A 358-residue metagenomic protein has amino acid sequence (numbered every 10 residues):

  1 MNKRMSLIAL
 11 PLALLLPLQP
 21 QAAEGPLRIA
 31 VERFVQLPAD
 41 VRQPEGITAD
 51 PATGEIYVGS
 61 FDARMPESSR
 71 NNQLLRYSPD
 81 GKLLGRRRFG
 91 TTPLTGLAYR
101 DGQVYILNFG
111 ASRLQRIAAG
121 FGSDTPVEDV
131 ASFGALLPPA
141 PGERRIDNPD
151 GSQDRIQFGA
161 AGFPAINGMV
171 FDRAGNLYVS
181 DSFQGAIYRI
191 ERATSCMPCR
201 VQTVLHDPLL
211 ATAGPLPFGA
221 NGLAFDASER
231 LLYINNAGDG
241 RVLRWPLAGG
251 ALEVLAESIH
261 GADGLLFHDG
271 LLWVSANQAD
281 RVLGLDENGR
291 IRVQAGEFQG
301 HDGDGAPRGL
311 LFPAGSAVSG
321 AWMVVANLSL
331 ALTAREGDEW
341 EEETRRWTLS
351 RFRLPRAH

Functional and structural regions predicted by a protein language model:
V31-L37, K82-R88, E128-A131, S152-G159 (+4 more regions): A short beta-strand motif characteristic of beta-propeller blades
D40-T53, R64-N71, F89-Y105, A135-N176 (+6 more regions): Beta-rich, blade/repeat-based domains predominating in secreted/periplasmic proteins but also intracellular
Y57-S60, I106, V179, I234 (+2 more regions): Residue position within the beta-strands of beta-propeller blades
D62-P66, A111-S112, Q184-A186, D239-G240 (+2 more regions): Short glycine/acidic-enriched loop and turn motifs that connect beta-strands
N72-L75, R113-Q115, A186-R189, R241-L243 (+2 more regions): A short loop-to-beta-strand structural motif that recurs across blades of beta-propeller domains
N72-Y77, E339-R356: Beta-propeller blade signature
R76-L84, R100-G102, R116-I117, V130 (+1 more regions): Flexible "stalk/tail and boundary" regions
Y77-K82, A118-G122, E191-C196, P246-G250 (+2 more regions): Short loop/turn segments that connect beta-strands within beta-propeller blades
